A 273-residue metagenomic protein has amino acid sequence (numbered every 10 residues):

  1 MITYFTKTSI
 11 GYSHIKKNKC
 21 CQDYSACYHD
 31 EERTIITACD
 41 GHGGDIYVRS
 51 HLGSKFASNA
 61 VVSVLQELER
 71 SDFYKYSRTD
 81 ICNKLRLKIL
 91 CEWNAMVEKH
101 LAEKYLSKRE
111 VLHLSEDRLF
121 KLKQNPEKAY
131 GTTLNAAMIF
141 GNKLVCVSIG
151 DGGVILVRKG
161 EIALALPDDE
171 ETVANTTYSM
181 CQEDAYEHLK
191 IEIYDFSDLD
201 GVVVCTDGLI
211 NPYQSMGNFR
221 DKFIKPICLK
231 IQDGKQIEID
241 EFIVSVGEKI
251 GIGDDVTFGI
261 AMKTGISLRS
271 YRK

Functional and structural regions predicted by a protein language model:
M1-E67, G152, D184-Y186, I191-I193 (+1 more regions): N-terminal entry segment of metal-dependent catalytic domains or homologous docking segments
F5-K19, S107-E127, G131-T132, L156-S197 (+3 more regions): PP2C/PPM family metal-dependent serine/threonine protein phosphatase catalytic domain, recognizing the conserved
H29-E32, I139-N142, G150, V157-E161 (+1 more regions): Short acidic-glycine loop/turn motifs at beta-strand connectors
I36-D40, V147-I149, V203-C205: Short hydrophobic beta-strand that contains or immediately precedes a catalytic carboxylate
I46-Y47, V147, L156-V157, P212-Q214 (+1 more regions): Short helix/loop capping segments that flank catalytic or ligand/cofactor-binding pockets
N59-L101, G217, D221-S245: Helix-loop-helix
Y74-I155, L189-F196: Catalytic core of PPM/PP2C metal-dependent serine/threonine phosphatase domains
T176-K273: C-terminal catalytic subdomain
